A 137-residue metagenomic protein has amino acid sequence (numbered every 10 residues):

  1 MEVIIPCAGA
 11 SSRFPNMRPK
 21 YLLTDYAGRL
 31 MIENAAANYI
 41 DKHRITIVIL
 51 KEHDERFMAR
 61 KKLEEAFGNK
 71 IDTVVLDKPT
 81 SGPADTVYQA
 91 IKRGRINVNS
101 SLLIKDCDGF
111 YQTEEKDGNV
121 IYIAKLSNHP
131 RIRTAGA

Functional and structural regions predicted by a protein language model:
E2-I5, A10-R13, R29-D106: Conserved N-terminal catalytic core of the sugar/cofactor nucleotidyltransferase
G9, M17-R18, I121: Residue-level signal for pocket-adjacent positions within structured domains
S11, P19-K20, H129: Generic secondary-structure boundary/loop-capping signal
M17, M58-K61, D85, E115 (+1 more regions): Generic recognition of short, well-ordered alpha-helical segments
R18-T24, L76: Short glycine-enriched, charge-decorated loop/helix-capping segments at active-site entrances that position
P19, N99-S101, T134-A135: A structure-centric signal for secondary-structure junctions around beta-strands
F110-A137: Conserved core of the sugar-phosphate nucleotidyltransferase
